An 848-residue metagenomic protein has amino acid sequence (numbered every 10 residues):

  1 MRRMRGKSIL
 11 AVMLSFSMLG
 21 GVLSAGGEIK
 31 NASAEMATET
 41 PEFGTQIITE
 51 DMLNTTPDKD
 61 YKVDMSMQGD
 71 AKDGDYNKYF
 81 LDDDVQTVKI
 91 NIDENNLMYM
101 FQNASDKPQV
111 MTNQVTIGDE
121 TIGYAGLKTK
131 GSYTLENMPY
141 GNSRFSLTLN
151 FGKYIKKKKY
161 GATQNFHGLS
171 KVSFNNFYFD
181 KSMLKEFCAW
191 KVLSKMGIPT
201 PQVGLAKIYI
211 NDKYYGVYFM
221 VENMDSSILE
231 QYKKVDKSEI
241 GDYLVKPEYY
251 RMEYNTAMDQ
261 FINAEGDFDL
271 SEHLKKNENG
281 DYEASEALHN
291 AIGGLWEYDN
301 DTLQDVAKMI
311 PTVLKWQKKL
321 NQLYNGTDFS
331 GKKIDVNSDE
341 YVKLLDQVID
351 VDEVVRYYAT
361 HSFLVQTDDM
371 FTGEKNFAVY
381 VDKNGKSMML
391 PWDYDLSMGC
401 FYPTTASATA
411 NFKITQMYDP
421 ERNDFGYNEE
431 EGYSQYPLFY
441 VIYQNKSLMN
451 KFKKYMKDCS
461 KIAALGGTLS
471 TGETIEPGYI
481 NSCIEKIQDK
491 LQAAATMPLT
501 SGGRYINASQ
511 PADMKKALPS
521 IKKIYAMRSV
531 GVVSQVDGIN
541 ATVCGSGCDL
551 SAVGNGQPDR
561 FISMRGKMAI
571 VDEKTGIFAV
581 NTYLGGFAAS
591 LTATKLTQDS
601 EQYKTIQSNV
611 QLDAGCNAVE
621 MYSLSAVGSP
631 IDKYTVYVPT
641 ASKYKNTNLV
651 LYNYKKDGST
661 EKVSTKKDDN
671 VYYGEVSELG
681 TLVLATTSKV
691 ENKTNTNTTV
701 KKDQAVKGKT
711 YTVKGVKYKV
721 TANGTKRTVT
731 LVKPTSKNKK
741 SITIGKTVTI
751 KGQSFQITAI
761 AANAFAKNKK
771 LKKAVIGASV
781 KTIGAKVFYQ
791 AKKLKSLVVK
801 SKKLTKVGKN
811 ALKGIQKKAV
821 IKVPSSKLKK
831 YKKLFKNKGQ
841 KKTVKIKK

Functional and structural regions predicted by a protein language model:
G20-T38: Sec-dependent signal peptide cleavage junction
G44-P57, S66, N96, S285-T372 (+5 more regions): Middle-to-C-terminal accessory/interaction subdomains
N113-N176: Conserved oxyanion/phosphate-binding beta-strand-loop segments in alpha/beta enzyme cores
I155-K156, N176, G197-P201, K213-A359 (+1 more regions): Internal "kinase-insert"/substrate-recognition segments embedded within catalytic cores of ATP-dependent enzymes
S600-V650, K655-K656, S688-K689: Proteolytic processing hotspots in large secreted/extracellular or virion-associated proteins and select intracellular
V671-N692: C-terminal beta-strand-rich structural cap/linker in extracellular carbohydrate-active enzymes
A722-G724, K737-A759, K769-T782, K792-K806 (+2 more regions): Structural signature of tandem-repeat unit edges
